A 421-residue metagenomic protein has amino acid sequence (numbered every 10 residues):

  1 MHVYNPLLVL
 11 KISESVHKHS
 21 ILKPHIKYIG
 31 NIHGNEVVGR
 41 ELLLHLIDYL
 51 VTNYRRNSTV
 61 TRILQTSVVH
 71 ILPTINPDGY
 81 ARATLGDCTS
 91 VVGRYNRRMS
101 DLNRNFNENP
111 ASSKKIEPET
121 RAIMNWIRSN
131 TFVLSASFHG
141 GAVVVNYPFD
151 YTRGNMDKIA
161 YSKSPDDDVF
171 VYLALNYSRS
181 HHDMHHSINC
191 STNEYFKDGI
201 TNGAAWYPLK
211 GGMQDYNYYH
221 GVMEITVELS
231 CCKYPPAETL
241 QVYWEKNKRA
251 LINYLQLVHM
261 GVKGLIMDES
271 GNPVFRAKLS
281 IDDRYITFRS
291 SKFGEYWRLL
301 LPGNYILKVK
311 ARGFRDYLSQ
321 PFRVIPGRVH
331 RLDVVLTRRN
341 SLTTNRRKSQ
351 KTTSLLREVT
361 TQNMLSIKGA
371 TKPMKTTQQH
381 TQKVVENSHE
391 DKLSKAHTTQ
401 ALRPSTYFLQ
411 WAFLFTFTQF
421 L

Functional and structural regions predicted by a protein language model:
H2, L7, H19-L175, R179-S191 (+3 more regions): Active-site/substrate-binding loop(s) of hydrolase catalytic cores
P235-P236, L240-G261, V329, D333-V335: Beta-strand-rich domain onsets/edges
L255-S270, L342-T343: A short, Gly/Thr-enriched small/hydrophobic beta-strand-prone motif that recurs across taxa
V262, D268-Y285, K348-T371, K375: Short, ordered, surface-exposed loop/turn motifs in non-cytosolic proteins
K278-P302: Short, acidic Ser/Thr/Gly-rich low-complexity loop/linker segments typical of extracellular and cell-surface proteins
G303-G313: A short, solvent-exposed beta-strand micro-motif common in secreted/extracellular proteins
R312-R339: Structured interaction patches on ligand/partner-binding surfaces of diverse proteins
T361-Q362, S366-L409: C-terminal GPI-anchoring signal of eukaryotic secretory precursors
